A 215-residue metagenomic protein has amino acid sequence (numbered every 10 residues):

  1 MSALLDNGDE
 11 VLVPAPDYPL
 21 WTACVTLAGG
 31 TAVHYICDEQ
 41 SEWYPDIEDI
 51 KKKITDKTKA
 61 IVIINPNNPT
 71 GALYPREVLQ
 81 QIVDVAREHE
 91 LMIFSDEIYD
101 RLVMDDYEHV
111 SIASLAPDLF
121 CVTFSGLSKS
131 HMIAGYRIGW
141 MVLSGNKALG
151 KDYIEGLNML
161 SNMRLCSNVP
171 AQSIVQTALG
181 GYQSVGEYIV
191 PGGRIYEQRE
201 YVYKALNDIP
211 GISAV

Functional and structural regions predicted by a protein language model:
M1-E10: Phosphate-binding glycine-rich loop
A3, A23-V25, V85: Hydrophobic/aromatic ligand-binding patch that stacks against planar heteroaromatic rings of cofactors or nucleotides
T26-V33: A short helix-loop-beta submotif of the ANL/AMP-binding
A28, E88-H89, L119: Helix C-cap/helix->beta junction micro-motif
V33, D38-D105: Active-site phosphate-binding strand-loop segment of PLP-dependent enzymes
S114-G193, Y203-A205: Conserved core segment of the aminotransferase class I/II
G193-Y196, G211-V215: Conserved PLP-binding catalytic core of the aspartate aminotransferase-like
